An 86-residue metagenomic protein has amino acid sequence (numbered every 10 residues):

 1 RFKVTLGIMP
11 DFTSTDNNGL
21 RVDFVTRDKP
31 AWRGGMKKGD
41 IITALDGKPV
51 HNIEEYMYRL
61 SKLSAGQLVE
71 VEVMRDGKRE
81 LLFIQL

Functional and structural regions predicted by a protein language model:
R1-L86: C-terminal recognition in membrane/secretory proteostasis and scaffolding
